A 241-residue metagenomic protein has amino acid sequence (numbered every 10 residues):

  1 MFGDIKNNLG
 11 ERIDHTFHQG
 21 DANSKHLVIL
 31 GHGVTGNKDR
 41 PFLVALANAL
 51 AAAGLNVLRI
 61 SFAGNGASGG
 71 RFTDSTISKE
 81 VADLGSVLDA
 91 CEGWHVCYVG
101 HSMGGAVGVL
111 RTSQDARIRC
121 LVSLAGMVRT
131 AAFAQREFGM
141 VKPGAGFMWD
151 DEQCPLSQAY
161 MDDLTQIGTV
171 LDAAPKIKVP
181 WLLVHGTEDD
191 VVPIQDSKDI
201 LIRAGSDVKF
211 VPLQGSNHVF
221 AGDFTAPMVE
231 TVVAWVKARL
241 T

Functional and structural regions predicted by a protein language model:
M1-N23: N-terminal cap/lid segment of alpha/beta-hydrolase-fold proteins
T35-A47, Q195: The serine-hydrolase catalytic nucleophile loop
K38-D39, N65-C91: Catalytic nucleophile-loop/oxyanion-hole region of alpha/beta-hydrolase and closely related hydrolase-like folds
A47-G69: Conserved alpha/beta-hydrolase
Q114-A159: Hydrolase active-site cap/lid region
K176-K178, L183-H185, D189: Short beta-strand/loop motif that positions the catalytic acidic residue of the alpha/beta-hydrolase fold
D190-D196: Conserved alpha/beta-hydrolase "acid-adjacent" motif
S216-M228: Catalytic histidine-centered segment of alpha/beta-hydrolase-like enzymes
